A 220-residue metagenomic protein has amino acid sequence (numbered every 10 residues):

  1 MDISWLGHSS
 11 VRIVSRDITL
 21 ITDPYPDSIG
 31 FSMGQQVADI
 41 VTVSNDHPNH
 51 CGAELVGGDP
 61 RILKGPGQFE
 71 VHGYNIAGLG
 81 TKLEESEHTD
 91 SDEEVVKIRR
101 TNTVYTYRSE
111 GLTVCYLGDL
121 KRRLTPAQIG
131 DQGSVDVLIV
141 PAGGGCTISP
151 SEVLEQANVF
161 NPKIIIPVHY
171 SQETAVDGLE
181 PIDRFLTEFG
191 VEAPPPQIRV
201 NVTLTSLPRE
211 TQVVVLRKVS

Functional and structural regions predicted by a protein language model:
M1-G30, I98-G118, V137: Conserved beta-strand hairpin/beta-sheet module of binuclear metal-dependent hydrolase folds, prominently
M1-T19, D27-S28, G57, I62-E84 (+2 more regions): Zn-dependent metallo-beta-lactamase
S4-L6, R99, I164-S220: Binuclear metal-ion centers of metallo-dependent hydrolases, dominated by the metallo-beta-lactamase
R12, D27-G30, D46-C51, R122-T125 (+2 more regions): Active-site environment of divalent metal-dependent phosphoester hydrolases
I21-Y25, A38-H47, A53, L79 (+3 more regions): Active-site neighborhood of phospho(di)ester-bond hydrolases with catalytic His/Asp-centered motifs
D27-Q68, G130-I139: Active-site metal-binding motif and surrounding structural segment of the metallo-beta-lactamase
G52-V114: Portal/gating segments that form or line small-molecule/metal binding sites
T89-F160, D177: Active-site-proximal loop/helix segments of hydrolase catalytic cores
